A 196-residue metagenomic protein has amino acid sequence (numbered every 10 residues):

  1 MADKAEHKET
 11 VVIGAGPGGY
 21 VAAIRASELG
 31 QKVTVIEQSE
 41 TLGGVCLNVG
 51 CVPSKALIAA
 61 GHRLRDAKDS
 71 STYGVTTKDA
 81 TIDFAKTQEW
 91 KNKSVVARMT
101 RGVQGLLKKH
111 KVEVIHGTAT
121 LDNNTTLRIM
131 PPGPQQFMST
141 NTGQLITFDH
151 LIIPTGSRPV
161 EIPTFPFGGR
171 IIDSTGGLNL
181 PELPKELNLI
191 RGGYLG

Functional and structural regions predicted by a protein language model:
A2-H7, I24-L183: Glycine-rich flavin
D3-G16, K185-R191: Beta1/beta-strand and adjacent pyrophosphate-binding region of the FAD-binding site in flavoprotein oxidoreductases
P17-G18, L195: Hydrophobic/small residue at the entry helix of a nucleotide-binding pocket
R170, P181-G196: Rossmann-like NAD(P)H-binding beta-loop-alpha module
